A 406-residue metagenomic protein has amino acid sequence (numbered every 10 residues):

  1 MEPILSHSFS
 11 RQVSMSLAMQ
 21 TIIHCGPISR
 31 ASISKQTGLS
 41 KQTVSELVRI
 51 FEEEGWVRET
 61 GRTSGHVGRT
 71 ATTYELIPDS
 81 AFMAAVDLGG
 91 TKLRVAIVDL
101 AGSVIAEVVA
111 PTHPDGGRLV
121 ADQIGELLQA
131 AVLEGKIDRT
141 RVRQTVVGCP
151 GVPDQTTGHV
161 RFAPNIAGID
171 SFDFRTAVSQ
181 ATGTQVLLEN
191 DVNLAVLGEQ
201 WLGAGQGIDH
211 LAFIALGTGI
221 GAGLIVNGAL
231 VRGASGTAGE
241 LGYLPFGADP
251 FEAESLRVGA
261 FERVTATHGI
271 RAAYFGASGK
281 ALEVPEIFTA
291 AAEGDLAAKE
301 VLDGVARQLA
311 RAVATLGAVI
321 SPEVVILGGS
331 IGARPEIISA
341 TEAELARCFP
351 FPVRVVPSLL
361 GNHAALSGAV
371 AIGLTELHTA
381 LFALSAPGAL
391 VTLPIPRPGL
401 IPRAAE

Functional and structural regions predicted by a protein language model:
M1-R62, H66-R141, T182, A248-E406: ATP-binding/phosphotransfer module of carbohydrate and carboxylate kinases, centering on a glycine-rich
E75, M83-D87, V142-V146, L211-A215 (+1 more regions): Short glycine-aspartate micro-motif
V98, P153-D154, L224, R232: Hydrophobic alpha-helical segments, especially N-terminal targeting/anchoring helices
A101, T156-T157, N227: Residue-level recognition of short loop/turn positions
V104, V160, L230-V231: Hydrophobic "anchor" residues
E107-H210, E336-C348: Glycine-rich phosphate-binding loop and adjoining helix at the ATP-binding site of ATP-dependent phosphoryl-transfer
C149, N190, L216-T218, G329-S330: Short secondary-structure boundary segments
Q206-V264: Glycine-rich phosphate-binding loop of actin/hexokinase-like ATP-binding domains
